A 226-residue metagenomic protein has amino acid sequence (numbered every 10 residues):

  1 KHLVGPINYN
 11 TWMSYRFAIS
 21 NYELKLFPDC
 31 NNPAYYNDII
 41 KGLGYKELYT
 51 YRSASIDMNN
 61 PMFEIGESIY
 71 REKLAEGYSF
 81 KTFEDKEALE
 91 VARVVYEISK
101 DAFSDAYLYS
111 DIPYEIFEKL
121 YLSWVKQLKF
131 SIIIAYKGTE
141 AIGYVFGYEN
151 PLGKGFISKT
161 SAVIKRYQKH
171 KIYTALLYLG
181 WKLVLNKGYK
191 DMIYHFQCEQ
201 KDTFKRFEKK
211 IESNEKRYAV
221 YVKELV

Functional and structural regions predicted by a protein language model:
K1, E47, Y107-Y109, G188: Surface-exposed helix-capping loop/turn segments at secondary-structure junctions
H2-W12: Transmembrane-helix bundle segments that line or gate the permeation/cavity pathway in multi-pass membrane proteins
W12-P61, S123, S131, K137 (+2 more regions): Active-site/acyl-donor-binding loops of N-acyltransferases
P33-A106: Acyltransferase donor/substrate-recognition loop-hinge adjacent to the catalytic core
T82-K165: A conserved beta-strand-loop-helix scaffold within acyl/acetyltransferase catalytic domains
